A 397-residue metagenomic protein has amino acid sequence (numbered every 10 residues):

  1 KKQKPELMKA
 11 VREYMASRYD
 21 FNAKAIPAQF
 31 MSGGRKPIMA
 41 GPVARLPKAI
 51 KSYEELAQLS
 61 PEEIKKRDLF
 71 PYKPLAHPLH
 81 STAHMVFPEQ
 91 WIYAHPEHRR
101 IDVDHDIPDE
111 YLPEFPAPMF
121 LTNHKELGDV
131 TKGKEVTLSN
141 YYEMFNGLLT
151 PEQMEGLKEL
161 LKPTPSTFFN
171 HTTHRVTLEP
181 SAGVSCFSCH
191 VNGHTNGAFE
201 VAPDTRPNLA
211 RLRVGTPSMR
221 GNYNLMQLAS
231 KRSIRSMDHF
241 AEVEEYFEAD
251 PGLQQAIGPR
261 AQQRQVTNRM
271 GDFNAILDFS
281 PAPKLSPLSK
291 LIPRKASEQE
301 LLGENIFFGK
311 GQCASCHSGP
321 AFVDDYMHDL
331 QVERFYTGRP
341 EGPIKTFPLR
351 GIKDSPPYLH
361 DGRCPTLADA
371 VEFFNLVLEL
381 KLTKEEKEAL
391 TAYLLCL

Functional and structural regions predicted by a protein language model:
K1-L397: Periplasmic c-type cytochrome electron-transfer domains
